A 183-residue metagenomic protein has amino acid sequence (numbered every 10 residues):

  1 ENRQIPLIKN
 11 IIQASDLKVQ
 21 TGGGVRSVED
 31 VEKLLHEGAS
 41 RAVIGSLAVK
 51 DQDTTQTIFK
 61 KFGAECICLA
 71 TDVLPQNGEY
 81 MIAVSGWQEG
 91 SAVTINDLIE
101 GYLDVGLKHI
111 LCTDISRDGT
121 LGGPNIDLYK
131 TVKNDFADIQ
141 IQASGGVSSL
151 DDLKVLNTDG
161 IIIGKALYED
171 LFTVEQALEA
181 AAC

Functional and structural regions predicted by a protein language model:
E1, N77, G90, R117-G122 (+2 more regions): Short, small-residue-enriched loops and turns at beta-alpha junctions that line or gate enzyme active sites
N2-K9, Q88-N96, G122-K130: Charged helix-capping and loop-helix junction motifs
Q4-L7, I11, D30, D51: Generic hydrophobic, aliphatic-rich segments that mediate packing or membrane embedding
I8-Q13, L35, Q56-G63, L103 (+2 more regions): Surface-exposed amphipathic alpha-helices with a cationic face
S15, V19-Q20, V25-R41, D127-I161: Catalytic cores of alpha/beta
K33-T54, D114-R117, G145-S149, T158-A177: Glycine-rich phosphate-binding active-site loops on the catalytic face of alpha/beta enzymes
L35, A39-R117: Conserved anion-binding
T55-I58, N125, L153: Distinct, well-ordered alpha-helical segments
